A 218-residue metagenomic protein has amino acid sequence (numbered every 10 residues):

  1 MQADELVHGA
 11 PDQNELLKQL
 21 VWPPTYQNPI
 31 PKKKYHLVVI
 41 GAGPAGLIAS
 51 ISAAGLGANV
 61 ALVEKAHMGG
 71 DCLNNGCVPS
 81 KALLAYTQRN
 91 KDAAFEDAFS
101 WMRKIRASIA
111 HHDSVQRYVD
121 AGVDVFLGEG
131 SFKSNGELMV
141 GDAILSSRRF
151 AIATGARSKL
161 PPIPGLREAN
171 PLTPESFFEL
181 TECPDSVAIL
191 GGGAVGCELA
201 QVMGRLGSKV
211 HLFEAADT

Functional and structural regions predicted by a protein language model:
Q2-I40, S52-L56, M68-V78, A85 (+1 more regions): FAD-binding core/adjacent interface of flavoenzyme oxidoreductases
K34-L62, G196-R205: N-terminal Rossmann-like FAD-binding beta1-loop-alpha1 element of flavoenzymes
P44-I48, C72, D97, V125 (+1 more regions): An amphipathic alpha-helix/helix-turn recognition signal
A58-E64, I152-A153, S208-E214: Short beta-strand "acidic-cap" motif of Rossmann-like dinucleotide-binding folds
G69, K104-H111, F178-E179, P184-A188 (+1 more regions): Rossmann-like dinucleotide-binding cores of NAD(P)H-dependent redox enzymes
V78-P79, D217: Glycine-rich beta-alpha junction loops
S80-R106: Glycine-rich active-site loop/strand segments that organize a redox cofactor
S100, Q116, Q201-V202: Solvent-exposed alpha-helical segments within well-ordered globular domains of core cellular machineries
